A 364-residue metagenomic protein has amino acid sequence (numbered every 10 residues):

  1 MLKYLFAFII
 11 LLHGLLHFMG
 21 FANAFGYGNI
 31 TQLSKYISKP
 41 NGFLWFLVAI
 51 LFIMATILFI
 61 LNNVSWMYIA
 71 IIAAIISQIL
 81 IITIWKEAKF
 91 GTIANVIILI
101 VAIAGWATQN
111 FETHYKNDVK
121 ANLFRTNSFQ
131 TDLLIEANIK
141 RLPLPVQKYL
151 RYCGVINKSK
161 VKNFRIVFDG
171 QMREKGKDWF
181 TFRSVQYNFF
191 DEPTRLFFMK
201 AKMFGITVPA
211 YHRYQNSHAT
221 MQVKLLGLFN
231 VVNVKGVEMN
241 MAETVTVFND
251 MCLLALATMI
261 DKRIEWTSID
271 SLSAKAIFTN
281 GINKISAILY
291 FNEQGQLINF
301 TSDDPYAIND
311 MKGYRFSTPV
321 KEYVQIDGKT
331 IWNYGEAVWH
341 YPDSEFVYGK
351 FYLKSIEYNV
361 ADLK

Functional and structural regions predicted by a protein language model:
M1-H114: Membrane-interface extramembranous regions
N95, V161, V185-F198, A210-M221 (+4 more regions): Short, solvent-exposed coil/turn segments at beta-strand boundaries
Y115-R165: N-terminal leader/targeting segments and the immediate start of mature chains
V146, R183-Q186, N216-H218, T258-K262 (+3 more regions): Buried hydrophobic residues that stabilize the cores of well-folded domains
Q147-F229: N-terminal mature ectodomain segment of secretory-pathway/periplasmic proteins
K200-I206, K224-V231, S302-A307, E336-P342: Short, solvent-exposed aromatic-acidic interface loops
Q222-N280, D310-M311: Flexible, processing/modification-adjacent segments and terminal tails in exported/periplasmic/extracellular proteins
K275-Y358: Gly/Pro-enriched, hydrophobic low-complexity segments that function as extracytoplasmic propeptides/linkers
